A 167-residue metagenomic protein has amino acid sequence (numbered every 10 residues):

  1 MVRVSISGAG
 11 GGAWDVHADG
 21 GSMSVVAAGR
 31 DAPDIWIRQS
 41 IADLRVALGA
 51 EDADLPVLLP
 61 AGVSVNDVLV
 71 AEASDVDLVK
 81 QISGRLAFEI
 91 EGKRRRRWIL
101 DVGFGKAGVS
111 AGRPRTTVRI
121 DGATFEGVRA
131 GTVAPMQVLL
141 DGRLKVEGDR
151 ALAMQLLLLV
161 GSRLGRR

Functional and structural regions predicted by a protein language model:
M1-R167: Feature captures hydrophobic
